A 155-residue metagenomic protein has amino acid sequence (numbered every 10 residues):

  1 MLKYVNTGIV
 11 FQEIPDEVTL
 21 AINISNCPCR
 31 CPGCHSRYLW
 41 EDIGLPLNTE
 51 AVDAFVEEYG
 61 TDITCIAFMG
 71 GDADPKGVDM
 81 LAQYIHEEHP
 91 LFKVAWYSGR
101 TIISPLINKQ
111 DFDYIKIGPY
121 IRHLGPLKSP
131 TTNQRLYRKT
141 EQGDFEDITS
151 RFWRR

Functional and structural regions predicted by a protein language model:
M1-N23, P28, S36-E41, W153: N-terminal [4Fe-4S]-dependent radical SAM core
L2-I9, S36-A95, I102-I107: Conserved Radical SAM active-site core
T7-D16, G60-D62, V78-M80, L91-R155: Auxiliary Fe-S-binding modules of radical SAM enzymes
E17-L20, H35-R37, P46-T49, L81 (+2 more regions): Surface-exposed beta-strand edges and their flanking turn/coil or helix-capping segments
C27, A73, Y120: Hydrophobic pocket-lining residues within nucleotide cofactor-binding pockets
C31: Short cysteine-rich clusters marking metal-coordination/redox-active sites
